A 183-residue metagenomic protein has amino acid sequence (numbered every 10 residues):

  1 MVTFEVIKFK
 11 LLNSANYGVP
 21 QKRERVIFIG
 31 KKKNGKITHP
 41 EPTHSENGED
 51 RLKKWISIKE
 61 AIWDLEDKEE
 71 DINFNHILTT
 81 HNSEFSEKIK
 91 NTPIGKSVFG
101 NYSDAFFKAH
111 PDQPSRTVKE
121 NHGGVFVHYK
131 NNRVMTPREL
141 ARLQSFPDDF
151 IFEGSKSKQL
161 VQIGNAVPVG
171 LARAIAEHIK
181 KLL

Functional and structural regions predicted by a protein language model:
M1-K108: Class I S-adenosyl-L-methionine
L65-L183: C-terminal target-recognition/interaction regions appended to catalytic cores
